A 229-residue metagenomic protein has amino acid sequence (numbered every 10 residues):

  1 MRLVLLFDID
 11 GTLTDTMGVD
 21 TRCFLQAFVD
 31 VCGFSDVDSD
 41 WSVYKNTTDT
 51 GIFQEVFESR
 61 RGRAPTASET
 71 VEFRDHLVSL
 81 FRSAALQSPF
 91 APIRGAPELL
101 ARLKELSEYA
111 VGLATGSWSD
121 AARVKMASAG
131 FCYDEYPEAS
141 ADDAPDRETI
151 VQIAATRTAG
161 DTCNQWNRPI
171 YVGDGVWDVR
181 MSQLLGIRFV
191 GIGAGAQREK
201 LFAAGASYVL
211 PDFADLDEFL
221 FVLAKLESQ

Functional and structural regions predicted by a protein language model:
M1-S42, G51-Q54: Active-site neighborhood of HAD-like aspartate-dependent phosphohydrolases
T12, A96-A127, P137-P145: Substrate-recognition element of Asp-dependent hydrolases with the DxDx(T/V) motif
D40, S68-V71, F131-R147: A short, structured active-site edge motif that brings together acidic residues
T50-P65, A154-R157: Helix-loop "lid/cap" segments that line or gate small-molecule binding pockets
F57-A101, L106-S107: Metal-dependent phosphoesterase signature
A139, Y208-D215: Short acidic-hydrophobic, aromatic-tinged amphipathic segments that line or gate anion-handling sites
I150-V179: Conserved Lys-Pro-Asp/Glu-containing loop-to-beta segment of HAD-superfamily phosphomonoesterases, centered on
Y171-P211: Acidic, Mg2+-coordinating phosphoryl-transfer loop and its flanking beta/alpha structural elements, shared across
